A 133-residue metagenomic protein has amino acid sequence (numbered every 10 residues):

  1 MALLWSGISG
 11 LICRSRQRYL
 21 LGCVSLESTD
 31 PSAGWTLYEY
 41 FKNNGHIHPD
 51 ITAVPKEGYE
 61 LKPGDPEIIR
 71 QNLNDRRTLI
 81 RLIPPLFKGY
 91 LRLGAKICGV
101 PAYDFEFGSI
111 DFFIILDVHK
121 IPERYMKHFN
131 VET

Functional and structural regions predicted by a protein language model:
M1-I12: Conserved acetyl-CoA-binding loop-helix of GNAT-fold acetyltransferases
G10-T133: Terminal substrate-recognition subdomain of acyl/acetyltransferases
